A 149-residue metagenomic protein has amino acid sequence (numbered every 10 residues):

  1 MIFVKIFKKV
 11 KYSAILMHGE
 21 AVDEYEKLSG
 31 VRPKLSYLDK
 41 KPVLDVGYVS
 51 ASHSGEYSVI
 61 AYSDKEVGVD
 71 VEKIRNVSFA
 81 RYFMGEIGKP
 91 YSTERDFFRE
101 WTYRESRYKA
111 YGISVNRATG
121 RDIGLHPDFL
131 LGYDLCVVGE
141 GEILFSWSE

Functional and structural regions predicted by a protein language model:
M1-E149: Core catalytic alpha/beta fold that binds nucleotide/phospho-ligands
